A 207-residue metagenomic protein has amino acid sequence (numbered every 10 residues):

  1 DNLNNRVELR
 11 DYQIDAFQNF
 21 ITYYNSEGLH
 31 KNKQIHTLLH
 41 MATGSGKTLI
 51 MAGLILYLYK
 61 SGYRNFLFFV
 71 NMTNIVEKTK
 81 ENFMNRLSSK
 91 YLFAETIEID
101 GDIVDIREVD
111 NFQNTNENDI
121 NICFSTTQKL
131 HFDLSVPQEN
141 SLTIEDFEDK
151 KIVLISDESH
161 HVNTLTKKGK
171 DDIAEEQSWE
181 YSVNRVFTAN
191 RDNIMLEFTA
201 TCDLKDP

Functional and structural regions predicted by a protein language model:
R6-K33: N-terminal pre-P-loop "Q-motif" helix
D15-F20, I50-L54, I75-R86, C123 (+3 more regions): Alpha-helical scaffold elements adjacent to nucleotide-binding pockets in ATP/GTP-utilizing enzyme cores
S26-L39, V136, S141-T143: Short helix/loop segment immediately N-terminal to the Walker
H30-L54: Walker A/P-loop
G44, V70-N71, A200: Conserved H-loop
I50, G62-L92, K129: Conserved Walker A/P-loop ATP-binding site and its immediately adjacent core in helicase/helicase-like ATPase domains
L56, E81, T127-P207: Signature of the SF2 helicase/ATPase Hel1-core->accessory helical subdomain module
K90-S135: Inter-Walker segment of RecA-like/P-loop motor cores
